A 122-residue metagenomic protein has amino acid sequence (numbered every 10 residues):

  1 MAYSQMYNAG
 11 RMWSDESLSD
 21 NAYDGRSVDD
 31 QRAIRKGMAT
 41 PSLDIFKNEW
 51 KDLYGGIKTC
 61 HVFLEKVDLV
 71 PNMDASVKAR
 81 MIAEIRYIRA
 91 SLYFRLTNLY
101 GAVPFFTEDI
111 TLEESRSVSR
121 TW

Functional and structural regions predicted by a protein language model:
M1-A22, V62-L64: Acidic, glycine-rich segments characteristic of secretory precursors and extracytoplasmic regions
M6-A9, A22-Y23, L96-F105: Proline-centered turn/helix-capping motifs that create local helix->coil transitions or kinks
S27-Y100, R116, T121-W122: Conserved, well-structured interaction surfaces
M73, F105-E108: Short, hydrophobic secondary-structure boundary micro-motifs
D109-E113: Short edge-strand/loop segments of extracellular domains
